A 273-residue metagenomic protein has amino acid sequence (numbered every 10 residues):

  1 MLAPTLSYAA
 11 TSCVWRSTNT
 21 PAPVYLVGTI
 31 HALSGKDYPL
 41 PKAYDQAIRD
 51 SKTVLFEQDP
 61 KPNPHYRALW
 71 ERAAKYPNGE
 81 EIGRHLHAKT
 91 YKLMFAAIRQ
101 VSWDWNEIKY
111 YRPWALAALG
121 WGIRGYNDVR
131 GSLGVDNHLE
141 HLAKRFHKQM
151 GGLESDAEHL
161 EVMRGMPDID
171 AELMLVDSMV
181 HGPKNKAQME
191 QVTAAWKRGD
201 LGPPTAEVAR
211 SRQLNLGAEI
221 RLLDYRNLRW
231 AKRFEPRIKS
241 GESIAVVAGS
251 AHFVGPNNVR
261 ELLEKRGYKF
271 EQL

Functional and structural regions predicted by a protein language model:
P4-T5: N-terminal signal peptide c-region/cleavage motif recognized by signal peptidases
T11-L222: Structured, acidic catalytic/metal-binding patches in enzyme active sites
L216-L273: A cross-kingdom marker for long, charged
